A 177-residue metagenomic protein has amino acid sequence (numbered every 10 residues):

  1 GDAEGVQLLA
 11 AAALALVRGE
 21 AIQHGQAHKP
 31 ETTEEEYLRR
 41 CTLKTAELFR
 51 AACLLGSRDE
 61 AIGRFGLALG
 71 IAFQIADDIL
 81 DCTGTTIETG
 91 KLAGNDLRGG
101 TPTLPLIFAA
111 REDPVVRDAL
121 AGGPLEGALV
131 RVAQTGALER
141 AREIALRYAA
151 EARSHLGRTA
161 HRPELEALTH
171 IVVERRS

Functional and structural regions predicted by a protein language model:
G1-S177: All-alpha prenyltransferase/terpene-synthase fold signal
